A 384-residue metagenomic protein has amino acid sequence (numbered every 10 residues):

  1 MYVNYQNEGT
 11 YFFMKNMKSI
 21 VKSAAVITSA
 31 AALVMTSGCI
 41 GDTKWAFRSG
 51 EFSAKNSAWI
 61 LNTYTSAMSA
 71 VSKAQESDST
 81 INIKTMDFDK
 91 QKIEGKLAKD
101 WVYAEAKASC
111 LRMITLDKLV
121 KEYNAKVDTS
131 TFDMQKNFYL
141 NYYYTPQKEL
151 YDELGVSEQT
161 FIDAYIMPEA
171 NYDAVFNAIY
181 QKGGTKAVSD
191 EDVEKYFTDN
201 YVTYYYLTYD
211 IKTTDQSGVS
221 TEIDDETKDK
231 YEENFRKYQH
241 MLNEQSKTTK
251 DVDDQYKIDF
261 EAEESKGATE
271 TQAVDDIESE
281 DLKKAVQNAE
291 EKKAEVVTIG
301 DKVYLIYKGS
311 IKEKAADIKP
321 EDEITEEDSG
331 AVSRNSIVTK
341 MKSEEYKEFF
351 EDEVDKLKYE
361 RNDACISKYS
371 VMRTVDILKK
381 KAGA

Functional and structural regions predicted by a protein language model:
M1-A104, D355-A384: Short, low-structural-confidence N-terminal segments
E51, F88-A384: Peptidyl-prolyl cis-trans isomerase
